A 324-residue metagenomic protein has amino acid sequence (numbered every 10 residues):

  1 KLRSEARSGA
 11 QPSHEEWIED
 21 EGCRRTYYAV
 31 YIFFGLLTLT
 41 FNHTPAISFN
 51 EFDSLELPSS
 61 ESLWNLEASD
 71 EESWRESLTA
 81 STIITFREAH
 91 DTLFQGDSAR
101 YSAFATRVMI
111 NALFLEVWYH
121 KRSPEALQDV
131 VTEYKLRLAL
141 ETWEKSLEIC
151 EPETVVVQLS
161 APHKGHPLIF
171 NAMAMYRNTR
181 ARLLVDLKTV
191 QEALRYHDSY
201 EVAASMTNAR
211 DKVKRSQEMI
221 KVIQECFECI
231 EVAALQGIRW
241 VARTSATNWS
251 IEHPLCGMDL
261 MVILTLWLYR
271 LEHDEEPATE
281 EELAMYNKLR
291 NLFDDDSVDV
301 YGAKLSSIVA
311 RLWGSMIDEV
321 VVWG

Functional and structural regions predicted by a protein language model:
K1-T92, E148-A161, R195-D198, I238 (+1 more regions): Acidic, Ser/Thr-rich, low-complexity intrinsically disordered regions in fungal proteins
L2, L78-F94, S98-E275, E281-V300: Long, amphipathic alpha-helical regulatory blocks in the mid-to-C-terminal portion of eukaryotic proteins
R7, S54, W64, E133 (+2 more regions): Alpha-helical interaction segments
A10-S13, L78-A80, N291-G324: Intrinsically disordered, low-complexity regulatory regions with latent secondary structure
